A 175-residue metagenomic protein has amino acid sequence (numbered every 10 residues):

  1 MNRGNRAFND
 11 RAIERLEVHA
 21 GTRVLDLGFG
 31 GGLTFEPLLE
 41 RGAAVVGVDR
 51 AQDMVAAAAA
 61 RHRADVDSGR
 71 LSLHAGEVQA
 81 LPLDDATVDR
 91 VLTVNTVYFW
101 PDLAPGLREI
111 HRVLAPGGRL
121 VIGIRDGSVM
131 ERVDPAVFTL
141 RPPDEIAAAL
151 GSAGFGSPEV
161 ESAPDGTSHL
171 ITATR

Functional and structural regions predicted by a protein language model:
M1-I13, F138-P142: Conserved SAM-binding loop and adjacent beta-strand
R23, G118-R119: Short glycine-centered segments of the SAM/dcSAM-binding site in methyltransferase folds
R23-A80: Class I SAM-dependent methyltransferase SAM/SAH-binding core
Q79-V91: A short acidic, Gly/Pro-enriched loop at the edge of an enzyme's catalytic core that lines a small-molecule cofactor
R90-L103: A short SAM/SAH-binding and catalytic strip from SAM-dependent methyltransferases
A104-P116: A short glycine-rich, Lys/Arg-flanked "PGG" loop and its adjoining helix->strand segment in the class I
R119-A147: Conserved class I S-adenosyl-L-methionine
S162-R175: Core SAM-dependent methyltransferase catalytic element
